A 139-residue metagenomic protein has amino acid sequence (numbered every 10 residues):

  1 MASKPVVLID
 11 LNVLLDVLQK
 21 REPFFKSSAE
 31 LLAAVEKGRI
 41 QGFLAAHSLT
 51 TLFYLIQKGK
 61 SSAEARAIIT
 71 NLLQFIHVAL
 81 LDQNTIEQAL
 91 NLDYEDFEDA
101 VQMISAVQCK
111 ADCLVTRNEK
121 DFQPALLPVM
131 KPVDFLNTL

Functional and structural regions predicted by a protein language model:
M1-L44, Q57-E64, P124, T138-L139: Short, well-structured N-terminal submotif of metal-dependent ribonuclease cores
M1-V6, E30, F75, V107-L139: Acidic, PIN/NYN-like endoribonuclease modules and their adjacent C-terminal/linker elements
A2, I76-E119: Active-site neighborhoods of divalent-metal-dependent phosphate/nucleic-acid chemistry enzymes
L14, L49, I86, F122 (+1 more regions): A generic structural signal for short hydrophobic patches within well-formed alpha-helices
A29-L32, L49-H77, N84-T85: Active-site-proximal, substrate-binding regions of enzyme catalytic domains and RNA-binding/basic surfaces
A33-E36, T70-Q74, L90-N91, V107 (+1 more regions): Alpha-helix boundary recognition
F43, A79, M130: General small-molecule cofactor/ligand-binding pocket signal
